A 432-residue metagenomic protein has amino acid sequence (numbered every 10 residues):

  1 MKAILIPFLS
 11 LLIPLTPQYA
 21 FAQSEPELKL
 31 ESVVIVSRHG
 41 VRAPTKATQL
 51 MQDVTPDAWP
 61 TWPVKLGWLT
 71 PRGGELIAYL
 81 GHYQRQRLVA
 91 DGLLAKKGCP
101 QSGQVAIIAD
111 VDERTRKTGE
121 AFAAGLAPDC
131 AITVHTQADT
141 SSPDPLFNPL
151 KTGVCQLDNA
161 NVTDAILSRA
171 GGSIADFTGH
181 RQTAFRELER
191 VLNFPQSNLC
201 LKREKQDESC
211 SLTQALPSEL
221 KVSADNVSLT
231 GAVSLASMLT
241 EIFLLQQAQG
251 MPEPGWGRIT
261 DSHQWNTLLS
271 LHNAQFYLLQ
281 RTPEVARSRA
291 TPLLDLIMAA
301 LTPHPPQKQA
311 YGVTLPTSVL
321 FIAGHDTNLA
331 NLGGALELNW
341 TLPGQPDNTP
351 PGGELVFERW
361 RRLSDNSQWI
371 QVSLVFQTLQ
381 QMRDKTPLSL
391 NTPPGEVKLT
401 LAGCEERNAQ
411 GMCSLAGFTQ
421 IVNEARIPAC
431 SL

Functional and structural regions predicted by a protein language model:
M1-I4: Positively charged n-region of N-terminal signal peptides that target proteins for export
I6-T16: Bacterial N-terminal signal peptides
T16-A22: Sec/Tat signal peptide C-region and signal peptidase I cleavage site
Q23-A106, D110-L320, D326-L432: Signature for phosphate-centric chemistry
